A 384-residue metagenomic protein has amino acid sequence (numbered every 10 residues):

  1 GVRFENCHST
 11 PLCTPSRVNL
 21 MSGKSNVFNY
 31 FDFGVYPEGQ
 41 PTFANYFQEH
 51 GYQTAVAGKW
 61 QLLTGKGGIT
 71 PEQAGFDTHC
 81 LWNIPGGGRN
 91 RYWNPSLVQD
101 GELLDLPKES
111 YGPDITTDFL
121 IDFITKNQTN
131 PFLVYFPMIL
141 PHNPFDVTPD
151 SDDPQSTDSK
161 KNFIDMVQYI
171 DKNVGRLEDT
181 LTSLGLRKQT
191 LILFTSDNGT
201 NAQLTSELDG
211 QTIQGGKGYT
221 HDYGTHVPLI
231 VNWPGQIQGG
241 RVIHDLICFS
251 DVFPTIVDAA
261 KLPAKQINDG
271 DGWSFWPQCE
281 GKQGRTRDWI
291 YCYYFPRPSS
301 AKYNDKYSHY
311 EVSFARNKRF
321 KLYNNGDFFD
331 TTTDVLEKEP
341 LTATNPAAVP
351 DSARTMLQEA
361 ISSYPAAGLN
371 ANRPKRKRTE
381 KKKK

Functional and structural regions predicted by a protein language model:
G1-Y323, T331, V335-E359, P365 (+1 more regions): Formylglycine-dependent sulfatase
